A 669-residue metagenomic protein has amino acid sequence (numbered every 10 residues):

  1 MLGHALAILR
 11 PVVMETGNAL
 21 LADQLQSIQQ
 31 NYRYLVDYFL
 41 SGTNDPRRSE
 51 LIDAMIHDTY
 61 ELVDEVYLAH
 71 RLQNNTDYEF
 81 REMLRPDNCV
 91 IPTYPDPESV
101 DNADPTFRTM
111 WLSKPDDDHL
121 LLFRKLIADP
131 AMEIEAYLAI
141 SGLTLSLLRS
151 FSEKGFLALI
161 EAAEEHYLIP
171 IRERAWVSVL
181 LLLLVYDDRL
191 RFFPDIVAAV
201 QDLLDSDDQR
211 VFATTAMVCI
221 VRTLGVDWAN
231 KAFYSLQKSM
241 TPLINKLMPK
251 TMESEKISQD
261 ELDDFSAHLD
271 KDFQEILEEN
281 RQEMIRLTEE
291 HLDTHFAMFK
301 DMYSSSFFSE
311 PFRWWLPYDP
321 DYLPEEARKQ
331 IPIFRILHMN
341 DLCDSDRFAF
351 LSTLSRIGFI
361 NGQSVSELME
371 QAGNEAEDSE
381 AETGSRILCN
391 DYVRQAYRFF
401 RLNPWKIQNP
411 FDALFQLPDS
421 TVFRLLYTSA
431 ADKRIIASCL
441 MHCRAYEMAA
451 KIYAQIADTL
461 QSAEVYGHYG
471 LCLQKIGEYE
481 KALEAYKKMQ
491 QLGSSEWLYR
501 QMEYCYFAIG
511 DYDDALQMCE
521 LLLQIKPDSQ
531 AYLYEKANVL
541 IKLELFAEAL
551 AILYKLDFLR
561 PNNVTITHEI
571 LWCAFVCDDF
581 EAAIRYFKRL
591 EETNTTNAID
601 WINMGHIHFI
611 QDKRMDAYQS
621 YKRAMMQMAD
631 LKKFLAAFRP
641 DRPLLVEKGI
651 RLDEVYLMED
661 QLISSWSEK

Functional and structural regions predicted by a protein language model:
L180-D205, F609-K633, P643, Y656-I663: TPR/TPR-like (Sel1-like) alpha-helical repeat modules
F312-G493, W497-Y504: Alpha-solenoid helical-repeat scaffolds
D432, V465-Y466, L498-Y499, Y532 (+3 more regions): TPR alpha-solenoid repeat register
A457-D458, K487-Q491, E520-Q524, Y554-F558 (+2 more regions): Conserved structural position within tetratricopeptide repeats
